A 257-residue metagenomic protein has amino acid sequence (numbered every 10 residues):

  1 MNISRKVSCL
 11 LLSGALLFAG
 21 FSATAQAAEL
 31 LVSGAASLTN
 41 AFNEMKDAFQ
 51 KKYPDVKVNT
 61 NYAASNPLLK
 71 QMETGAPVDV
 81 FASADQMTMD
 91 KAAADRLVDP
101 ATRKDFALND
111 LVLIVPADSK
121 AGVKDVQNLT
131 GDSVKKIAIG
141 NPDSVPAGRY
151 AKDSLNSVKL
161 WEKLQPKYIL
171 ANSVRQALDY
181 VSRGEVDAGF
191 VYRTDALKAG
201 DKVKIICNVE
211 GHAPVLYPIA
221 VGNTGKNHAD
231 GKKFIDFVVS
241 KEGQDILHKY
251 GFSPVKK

Functional and structural regions predicted by a protein language model:
M1-L11, A23: Bacterial N-terminal signal peptides that target proteins for export
L17-A25: C-terminal segment of classical bacterial N-terminal signal peptides
A27-K52, K57-Y62, N66, K70-A76 (+3 more regions): Exported/periplasmic ABC-transporter solute-binding proteins
